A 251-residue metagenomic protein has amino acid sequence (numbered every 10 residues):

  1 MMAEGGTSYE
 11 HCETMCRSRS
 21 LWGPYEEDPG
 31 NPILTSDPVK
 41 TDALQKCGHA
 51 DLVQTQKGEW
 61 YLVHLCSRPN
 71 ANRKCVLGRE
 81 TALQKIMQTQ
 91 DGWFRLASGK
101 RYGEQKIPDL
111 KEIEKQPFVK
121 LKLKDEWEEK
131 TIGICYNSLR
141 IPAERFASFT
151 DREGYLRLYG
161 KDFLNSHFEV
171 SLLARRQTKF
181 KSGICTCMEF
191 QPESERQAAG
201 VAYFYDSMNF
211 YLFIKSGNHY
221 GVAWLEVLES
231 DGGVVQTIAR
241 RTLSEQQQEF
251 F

Functional and structural regions predicted by a protein language model:
M1-F251: Carbohydrate-active catalytic/glycan-binding domains of CAZyme proteins, especially the secreted or lumenal ectodomains
